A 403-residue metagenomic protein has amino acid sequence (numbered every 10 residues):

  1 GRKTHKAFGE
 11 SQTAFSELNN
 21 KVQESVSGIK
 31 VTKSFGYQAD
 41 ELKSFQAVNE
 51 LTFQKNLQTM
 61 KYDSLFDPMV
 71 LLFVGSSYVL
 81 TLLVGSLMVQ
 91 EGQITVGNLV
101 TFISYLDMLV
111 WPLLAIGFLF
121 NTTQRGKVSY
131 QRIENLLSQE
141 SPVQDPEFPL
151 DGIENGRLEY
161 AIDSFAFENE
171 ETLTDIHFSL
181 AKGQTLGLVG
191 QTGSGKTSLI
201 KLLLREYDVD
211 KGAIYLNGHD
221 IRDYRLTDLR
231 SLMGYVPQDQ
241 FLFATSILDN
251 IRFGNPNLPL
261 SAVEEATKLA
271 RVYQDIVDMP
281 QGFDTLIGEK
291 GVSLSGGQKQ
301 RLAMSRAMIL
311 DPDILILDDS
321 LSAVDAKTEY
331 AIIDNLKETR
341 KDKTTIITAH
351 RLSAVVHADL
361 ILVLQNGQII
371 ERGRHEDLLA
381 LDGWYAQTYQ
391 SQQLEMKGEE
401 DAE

Functional and structural regions predicted by a protein language model:
R2, I29, L83-L87, D319: Transmembrane alpha-helix boundary and packing residues in multipass membrane permease domains and related
K3-E24, K30-V79, T122-R125, P142 (+1 more regions): An intracellular "coupling" helix at the cytosolic face of ABC transporter transmembrane type-1 domains
N20, S27, V31-S34, A47 (+10 more regions): Regular, well-ordered alpha-helical segments
T32, I133, E265-T267: Helix-loop junctions and hydrophobic alpha-helical segments within the transmembrane domains of large membrane
F45, I133, Y160-I162: Conserved catalytic Walker-motif region of ABC-type ATPase nucleotide-binding domains
Y62-Q131, L136: Helix-loop-helix
E140-I153: Pre-NBD coupling/linker segments of ABC/ABC-like ATPases
D151-E403: ABC-type nucleotide-binding domain
